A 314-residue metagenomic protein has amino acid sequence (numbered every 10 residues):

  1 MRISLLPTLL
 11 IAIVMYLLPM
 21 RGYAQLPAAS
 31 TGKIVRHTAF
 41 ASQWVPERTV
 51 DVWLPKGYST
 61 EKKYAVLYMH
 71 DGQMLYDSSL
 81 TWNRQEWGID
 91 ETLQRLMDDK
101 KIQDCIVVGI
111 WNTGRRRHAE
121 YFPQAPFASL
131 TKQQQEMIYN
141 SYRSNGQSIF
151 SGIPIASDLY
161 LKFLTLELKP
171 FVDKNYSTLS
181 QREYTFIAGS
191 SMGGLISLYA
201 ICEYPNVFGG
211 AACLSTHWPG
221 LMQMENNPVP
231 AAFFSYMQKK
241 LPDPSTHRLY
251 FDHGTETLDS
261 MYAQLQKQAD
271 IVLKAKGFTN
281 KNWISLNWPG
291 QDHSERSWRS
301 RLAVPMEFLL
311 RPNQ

Functional and structural regions predicted by a protein language model:
M1-P27: Bacterial Sec-dependent N-terminal signal peptides
Q25-Q314: Non-catalytic cap/lid and distal C-terminal segments of serine-dependent acyl enzymes
